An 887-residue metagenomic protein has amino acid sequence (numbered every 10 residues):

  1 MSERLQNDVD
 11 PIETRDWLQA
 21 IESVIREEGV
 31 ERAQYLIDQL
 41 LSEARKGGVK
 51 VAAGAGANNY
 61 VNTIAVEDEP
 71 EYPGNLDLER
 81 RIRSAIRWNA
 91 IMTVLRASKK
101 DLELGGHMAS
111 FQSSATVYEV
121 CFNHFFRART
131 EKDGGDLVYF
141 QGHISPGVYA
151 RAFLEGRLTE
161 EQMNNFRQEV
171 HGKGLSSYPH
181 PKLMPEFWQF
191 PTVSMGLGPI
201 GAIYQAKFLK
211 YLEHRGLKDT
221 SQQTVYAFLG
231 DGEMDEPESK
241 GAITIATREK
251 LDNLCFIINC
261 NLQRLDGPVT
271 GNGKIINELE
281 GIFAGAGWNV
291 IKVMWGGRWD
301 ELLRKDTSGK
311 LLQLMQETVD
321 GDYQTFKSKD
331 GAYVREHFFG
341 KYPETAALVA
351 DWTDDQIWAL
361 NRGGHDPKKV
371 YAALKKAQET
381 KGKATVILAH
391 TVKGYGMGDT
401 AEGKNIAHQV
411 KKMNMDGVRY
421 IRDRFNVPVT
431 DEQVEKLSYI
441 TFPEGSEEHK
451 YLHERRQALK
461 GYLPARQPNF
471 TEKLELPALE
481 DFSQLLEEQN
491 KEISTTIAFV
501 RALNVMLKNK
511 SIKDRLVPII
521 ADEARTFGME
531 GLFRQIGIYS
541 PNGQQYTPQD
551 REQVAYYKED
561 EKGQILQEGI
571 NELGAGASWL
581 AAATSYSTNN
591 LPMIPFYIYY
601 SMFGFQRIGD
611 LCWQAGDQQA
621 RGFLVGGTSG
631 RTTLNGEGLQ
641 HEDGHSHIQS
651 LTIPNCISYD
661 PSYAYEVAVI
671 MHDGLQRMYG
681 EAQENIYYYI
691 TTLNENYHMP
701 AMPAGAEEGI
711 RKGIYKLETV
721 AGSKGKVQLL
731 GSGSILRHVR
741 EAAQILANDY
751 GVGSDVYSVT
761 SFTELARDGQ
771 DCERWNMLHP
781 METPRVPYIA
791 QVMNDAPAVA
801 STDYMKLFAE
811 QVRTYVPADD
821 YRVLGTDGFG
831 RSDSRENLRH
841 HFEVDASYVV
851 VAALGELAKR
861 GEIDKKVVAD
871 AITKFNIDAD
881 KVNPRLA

Functional and structural regions predicted by a protein language model:
S2-E155, I421, I493-N509, I520: N-terminal amphipathic, basic-rich helices that act as targeting or association modules
E3, A20-S23, E71-E79, A97-G106 (+14 more regions): Glycine- and acidic
R4, H171-P191, Y211-Q222, K240-T441 (+6 more regions): Thiamine diphosphate
E69-A90, F111, F126-R129, D136-L137 (+8 more regions): Non-catalytic terminal/interface segments that mediate subunit docking, oligomerization, and allosteric communication
E69-I86, A90-K100, H107-E249, N272-G273 (+6 more regions): Cofactor-binding active-site loop characterized by glycine-rich and histidine/acidic residues
V225, G230-E233, C260, T391 (+3 more regions): Active-site metal-binding loops of divalent metal-dependent hydrolases
A227-F228, F256, I519, V625 (+2 more regions): Residue-level marker for buried hydrophobic side chains located in beta-strands that build the well-ordered beta-sheet
A227-F228, M234, D610-R631, G636: A structural-propensity feature for long, helix-poor, extended segments
